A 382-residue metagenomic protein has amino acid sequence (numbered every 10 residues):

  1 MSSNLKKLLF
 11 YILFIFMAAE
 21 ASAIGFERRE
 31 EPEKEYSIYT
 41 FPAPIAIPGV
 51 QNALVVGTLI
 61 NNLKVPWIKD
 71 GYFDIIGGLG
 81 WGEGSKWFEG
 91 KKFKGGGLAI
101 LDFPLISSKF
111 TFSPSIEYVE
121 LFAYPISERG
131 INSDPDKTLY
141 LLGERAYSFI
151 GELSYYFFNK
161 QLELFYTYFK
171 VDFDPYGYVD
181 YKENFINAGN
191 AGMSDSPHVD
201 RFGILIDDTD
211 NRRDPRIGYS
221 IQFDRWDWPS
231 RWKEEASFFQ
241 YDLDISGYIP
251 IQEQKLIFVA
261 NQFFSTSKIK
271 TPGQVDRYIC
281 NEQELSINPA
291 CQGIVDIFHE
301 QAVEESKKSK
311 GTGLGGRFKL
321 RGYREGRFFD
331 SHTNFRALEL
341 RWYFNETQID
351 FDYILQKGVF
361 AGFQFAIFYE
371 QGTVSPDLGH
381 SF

Functional and structural regions predicted by a protein language model:
M1-R29: Cleavable N-terminal export/targeting peptides
R28, F202-G203, N211-V359, S375-D377: C-terminal outer-membrane beta-barrel translocator/porin domains of Gram-negative envelope proteins and their
R29-T40, A46-R201, T209, F318: Gram-negative/organellar outer-membrane beta-barrel architecture
I38-P42, G71-G77, F110-P114, L162-T167 (+6 more regions): Transmembrane beta-strands of outer-membrane beta-barrel proteins
I38-T40, L54-T58, K94-L98, R145-G151 (+7 more regions): Hydrophobic, lipid-facing positions within transmembrane beta-strands of outer-membrane proteins
P48, N62-K64, P104, E120 (+8 more regions): Beta-strand elements of well-folded, non-transmembrane domains
G78-G82, E117-L121, F169-V171, Q222-R231 (+2 more regions): Short glycine-rich beta-strand segments
R129-D136, V171, V179-N187, F238-D242 (+3 more regions): Flexible, surface-exposed loop regions and adjacent strand-edge segments of Gram-negative outer-membrane beta-barrel
